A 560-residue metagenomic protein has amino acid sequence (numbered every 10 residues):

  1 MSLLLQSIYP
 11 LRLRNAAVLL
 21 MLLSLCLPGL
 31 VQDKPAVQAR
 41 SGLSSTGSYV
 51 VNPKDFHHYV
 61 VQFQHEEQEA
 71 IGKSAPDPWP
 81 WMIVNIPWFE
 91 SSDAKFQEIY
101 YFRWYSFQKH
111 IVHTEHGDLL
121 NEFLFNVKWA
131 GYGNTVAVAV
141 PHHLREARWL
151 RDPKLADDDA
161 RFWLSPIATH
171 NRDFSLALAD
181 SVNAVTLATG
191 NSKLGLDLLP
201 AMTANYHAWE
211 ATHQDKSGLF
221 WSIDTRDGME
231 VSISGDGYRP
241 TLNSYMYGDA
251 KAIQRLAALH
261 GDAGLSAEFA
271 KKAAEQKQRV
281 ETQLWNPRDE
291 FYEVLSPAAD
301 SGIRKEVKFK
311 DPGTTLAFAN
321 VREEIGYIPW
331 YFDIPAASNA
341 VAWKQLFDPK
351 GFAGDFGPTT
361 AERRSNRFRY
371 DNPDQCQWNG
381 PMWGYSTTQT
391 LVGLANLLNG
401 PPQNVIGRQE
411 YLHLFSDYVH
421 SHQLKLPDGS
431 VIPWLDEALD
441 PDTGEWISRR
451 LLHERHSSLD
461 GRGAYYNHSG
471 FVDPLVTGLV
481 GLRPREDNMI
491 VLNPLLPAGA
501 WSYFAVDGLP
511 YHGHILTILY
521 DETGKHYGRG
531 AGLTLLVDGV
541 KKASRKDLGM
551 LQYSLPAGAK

Functional and structural regions predicted by a protein language model:
M1-R12: N-terminal secretory signal peptides that target proteins for export/translocation
A16-P28: Bacterial N-terminal signal peptides
V31-G131, L187, S192-L194, L199 (+7 more regions): Acidic/polar, glycine-enriched structural segments that form the non-catalytic walls/loops of the carbohydrate-binding
V51, I71-S74, P78-I83, E90 (+8 more regions): Catalytic cores of carbohydrate-active enzymes
H65-L196, T203, E293, A317-I334 (+4 more regions): Substrate-binding groove/exosite segments of carbohydrate-active enzymes
E122-F125, A160-T169, I223-R239, I303-P312 (+2 more regions): Acidic/His metal-coordination segments adjacent to aromatic residues that form catalytic metal sites in metalloenzymes
H260-A299, A340-H514: Non-catalytic carbohydrate-binding regions of carbohydrate-active enzymes
P494, A500-K560: Long, domain-scale non-catalytic interaction/scaffolding regions in large secretory-pathway and trafficking proteins
